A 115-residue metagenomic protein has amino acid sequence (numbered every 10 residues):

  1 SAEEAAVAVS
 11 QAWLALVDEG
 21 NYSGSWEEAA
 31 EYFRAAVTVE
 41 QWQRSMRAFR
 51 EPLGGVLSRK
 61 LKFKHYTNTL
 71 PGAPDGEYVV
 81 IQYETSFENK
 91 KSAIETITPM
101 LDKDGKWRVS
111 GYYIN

Functional and structural regions predicted by a protein language model:
S1-N21: Short, low-complexity N-terminal intrinsically disordered segments enriched in polar/charged residues
V7-A8, S23-G76: Short solvent-exposed beta->alpha transition segments
F63-N115: Exposed beta-sheet edge and beta->alpha loop/turn motif
